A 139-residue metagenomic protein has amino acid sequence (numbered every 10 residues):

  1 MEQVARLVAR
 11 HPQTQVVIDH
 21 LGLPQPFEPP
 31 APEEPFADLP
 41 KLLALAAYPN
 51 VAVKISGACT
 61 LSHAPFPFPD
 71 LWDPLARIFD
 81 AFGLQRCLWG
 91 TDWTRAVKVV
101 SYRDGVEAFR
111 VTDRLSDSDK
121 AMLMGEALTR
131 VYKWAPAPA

Functional and structural regions predicted by a protein language model:
M1-L88, P136-A139: Catalytic pocket-lining loop regions of alpha/beta-barrel enzymes, especially the amidohydrolase/enolase/GH5 lineages
H20, V53, D92, K120 (+1 more regions): Divalent metal-coordination and catalytic microenvironments
A37, I55, L71, W93 (+2 more regions): Generic preference for well-ordered secondary structure
C59-T60, W93-A96: Short Gly/Pro-enriched loop/turn and capping motifs at secondary-structure junctions
R77, A81-L88, V97-A139: Mid-to-C-terminal alpha-helical segments outside catalytic/metal-binding sites
